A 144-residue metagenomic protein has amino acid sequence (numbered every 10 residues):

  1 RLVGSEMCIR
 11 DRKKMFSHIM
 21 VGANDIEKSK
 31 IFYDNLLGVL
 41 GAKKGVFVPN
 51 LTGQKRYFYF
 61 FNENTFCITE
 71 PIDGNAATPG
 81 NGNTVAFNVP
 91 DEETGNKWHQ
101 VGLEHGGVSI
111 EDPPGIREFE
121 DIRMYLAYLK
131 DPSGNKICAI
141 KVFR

Functional and structural regions predicted by a protein language model:
R1, N35-L36, V101: Alpha-helical scaffold elements within enzyme catalytic domains, especially in hydrolases
R1-D11: Single conserved hydrophobic/aromatic residue that forms the stacking wall/gate of nucleotide- or nucleobase-binding
K13-H18, G80-T84: Short, solvent-exposed beta-strand edge segments and adjacent coil->beta transition regions
V21-F66: Core segments of cupin and vicinal oxygen chelate
N24-K28, A86-P132: Vicinal oxygen chelate
K55, Y59-K97, E104: Long, continuous compositionally biased terminal/linker segments
E118-F119, V142-R144: A short acidic/small-residue loop/turn micro-motif
